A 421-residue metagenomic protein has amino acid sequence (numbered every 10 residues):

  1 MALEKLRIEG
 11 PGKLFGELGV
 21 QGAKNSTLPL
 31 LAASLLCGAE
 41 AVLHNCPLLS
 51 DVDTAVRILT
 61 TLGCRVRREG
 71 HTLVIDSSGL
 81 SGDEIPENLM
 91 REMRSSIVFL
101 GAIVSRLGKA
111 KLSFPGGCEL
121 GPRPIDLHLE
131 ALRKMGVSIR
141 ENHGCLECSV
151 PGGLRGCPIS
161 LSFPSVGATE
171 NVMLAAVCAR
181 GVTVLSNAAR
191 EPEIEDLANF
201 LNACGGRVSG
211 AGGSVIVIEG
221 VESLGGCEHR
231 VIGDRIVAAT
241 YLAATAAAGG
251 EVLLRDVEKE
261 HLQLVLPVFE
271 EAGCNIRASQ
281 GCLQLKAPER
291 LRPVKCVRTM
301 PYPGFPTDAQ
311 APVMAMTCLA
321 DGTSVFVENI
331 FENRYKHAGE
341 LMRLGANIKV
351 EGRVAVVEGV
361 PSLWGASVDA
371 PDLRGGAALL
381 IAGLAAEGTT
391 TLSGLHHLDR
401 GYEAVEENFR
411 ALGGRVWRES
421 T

Functional and structural regions predicted by a protein language model:
M1-T421: Short, structured segments at the rim of ligand-binding sites
